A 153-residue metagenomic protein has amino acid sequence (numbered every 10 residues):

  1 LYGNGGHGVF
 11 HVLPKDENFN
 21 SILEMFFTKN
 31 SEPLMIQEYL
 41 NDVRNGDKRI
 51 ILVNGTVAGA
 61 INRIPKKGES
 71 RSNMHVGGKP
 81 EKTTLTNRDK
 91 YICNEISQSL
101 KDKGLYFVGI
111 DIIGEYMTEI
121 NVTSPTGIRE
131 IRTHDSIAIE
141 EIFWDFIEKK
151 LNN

Functional and structural regions predicted by a protein language model:
L1-Y2, I112: Proline- and acidic/polar-enriched loop/turn elements at helix boundaries
Y2, H7-K90: Phosphate-binding site of ATP-dependent enzymes
T84-N153: ATP-dependent carboxylate activation and anion-phosphoryl transfer catalytic cores that bind Mg-ATP to form
